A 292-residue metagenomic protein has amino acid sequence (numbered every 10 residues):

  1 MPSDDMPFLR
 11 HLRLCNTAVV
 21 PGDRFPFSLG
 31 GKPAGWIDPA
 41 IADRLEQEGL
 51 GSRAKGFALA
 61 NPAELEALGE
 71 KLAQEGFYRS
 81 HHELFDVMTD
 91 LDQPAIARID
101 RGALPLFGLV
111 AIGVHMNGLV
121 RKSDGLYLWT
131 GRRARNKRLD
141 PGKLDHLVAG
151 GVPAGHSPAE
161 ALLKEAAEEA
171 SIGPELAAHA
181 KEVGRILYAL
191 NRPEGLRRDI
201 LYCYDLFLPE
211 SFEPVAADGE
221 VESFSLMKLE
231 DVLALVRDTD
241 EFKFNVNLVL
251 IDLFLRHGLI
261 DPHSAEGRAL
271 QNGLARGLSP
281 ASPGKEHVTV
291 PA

Functional and structural regions predicted by a protein language model:
M1-K143, G150-K164, I172-V215, L229-E230 (+2 more regions): N-terminal leader/linker segments that precede catalytic domains of diphosphate-processing enzymes
G219-E220: Active-site regions of enzymes building and remodeling cell-envelope glycoconjugates
L226: Short aromatic/basic micro-patch
